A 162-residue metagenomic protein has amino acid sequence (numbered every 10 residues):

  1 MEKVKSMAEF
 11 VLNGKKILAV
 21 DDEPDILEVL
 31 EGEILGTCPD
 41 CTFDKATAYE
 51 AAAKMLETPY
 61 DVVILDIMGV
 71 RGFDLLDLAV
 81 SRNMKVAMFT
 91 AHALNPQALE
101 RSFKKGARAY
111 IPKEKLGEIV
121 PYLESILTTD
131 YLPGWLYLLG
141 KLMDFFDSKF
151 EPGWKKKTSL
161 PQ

Functional and structural regions predicted by a protein language model:
M7-A8, N13-D25, L30-I34: Conserved acidic segment of CheY-like receiver
E31, D44-V62: Acidic, metal-coordinating helix/loop segments flanking the phosphotransfer/catalytic sites of two-component signaling
G32-T37, R101: Alpha-helical interaction/dimerization surfaces of two-component signaling modules
Y49, V63-R82: Conserved phosphotransfer microenvironments
E57-T58, L78-K85, K105: Conserved phosphotransfer cores of two-component systems
I64-M68, N83-Q97: A short, hydrophobic beta-strand element within the central beta-sheet of small alpha/beta folds
D74, S81, A93-P112, G117: Alpha4 helix (beta4-alpha4-beta5 surface) of REC/receiver domains from two-component response regulators
E118, E124, D130-Q162: CheY-like receiver
